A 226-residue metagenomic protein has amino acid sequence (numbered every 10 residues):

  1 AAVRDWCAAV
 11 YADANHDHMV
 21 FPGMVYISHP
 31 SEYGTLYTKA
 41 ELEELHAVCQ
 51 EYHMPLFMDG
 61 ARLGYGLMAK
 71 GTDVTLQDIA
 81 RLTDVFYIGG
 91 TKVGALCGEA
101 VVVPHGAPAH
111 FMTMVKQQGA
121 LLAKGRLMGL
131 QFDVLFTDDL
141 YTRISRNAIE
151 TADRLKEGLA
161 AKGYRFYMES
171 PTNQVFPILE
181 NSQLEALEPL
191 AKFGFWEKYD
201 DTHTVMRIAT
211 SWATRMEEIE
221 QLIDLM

Functional and structural regions predicted by a protein language model:
A2-G60: Active-site phosphate-binding strand-loop segment of PLP-dependent enzymes
A14-V20, A123, K198-D200: Short glycine/proline-enriched loop/turn "hinge" motifs that connect secondary-structure elements and lie
F21-H29, L36, D73-K162, Y167-T172: Active-site C-terminal subdomain of aminotransferase-like
M24, P55-F57, V85, Q174 (+1 more regions): Structural preference for beta-strand elements that scaffold enzyme active sites
S31, R62-G64, K92, W212-T214: Active-site-proximal loop/turn and secondary-structure-junction residues that shape catalytic pockets, frequently
K39-A47, E51, R62-V85: Active-site pre-lysine segment of PLP-dependent enzymes
L42, V102-H105, K116-Q117, A191-F193 (+1 more regions): Short, solvent-exposed amphipathic alpha-helical segments in soluble enzyme and RNA/protein-processing domains
D153-M226: Conserved C-terminal alpha-helix-loop-beta "cap" of PLP-dependent enzymes that closes/shapes the active-site mouth
